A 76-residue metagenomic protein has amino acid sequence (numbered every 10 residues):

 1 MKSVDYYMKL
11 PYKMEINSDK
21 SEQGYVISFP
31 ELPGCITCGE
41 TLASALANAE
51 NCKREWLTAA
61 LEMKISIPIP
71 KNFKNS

Functional and structural regions predicted by a protein language model:
M1-K13, N48-S76: Short, charged, surface-exposed hinge/linker loops at domain edges that act as mobile lids or interdomain connectors
M1-Q23, S28, L32: N-terminal segment of the canonical double-stranded RNA-binding domain
P30, G34, I65-I67: Flexible, active-site-adjacent loop/turn segments at secondary-structure boundaries
P33-S44: A short, exposed loop/beta-hairpin motif centered on an aromatic-Gly-Thr core
